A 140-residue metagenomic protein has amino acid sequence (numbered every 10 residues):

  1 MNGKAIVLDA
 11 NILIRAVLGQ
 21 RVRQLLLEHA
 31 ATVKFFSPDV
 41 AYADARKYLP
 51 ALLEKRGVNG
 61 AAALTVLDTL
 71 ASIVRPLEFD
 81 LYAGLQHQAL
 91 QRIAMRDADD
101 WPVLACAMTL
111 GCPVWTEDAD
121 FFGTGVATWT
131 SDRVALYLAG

Functional and structural regions predicted by a protein language model:
M1-S37: Short, well-structured N-terminal submotif of metal-dependent ribonuclease cores
N2, S37-P38, M108-G140: Acidic, PIN/NYN-like endoribonuclease modules and their adjacent C-terminal/linker elements
D9, D100, D118: Acidic active-site catalytic centers that drive phospho-/nucleotidyl reactions and related ester hydrolyses
I12-L13, A41, L81, V103 (+1 more regions): Alpha-helix capping/helix-boundary segments
G19-Q20, Y48, A127: Residue-level signal for well-ordered alpha-helical positions
H29-T32, F36-L90: PIN-domain endoribonuclease scaffold, especially VapC-family toxins
R75-P113: Active-site neighborhoods of divalent-metal-dependent phosphate/nucleic-acid chemistry enzymes
